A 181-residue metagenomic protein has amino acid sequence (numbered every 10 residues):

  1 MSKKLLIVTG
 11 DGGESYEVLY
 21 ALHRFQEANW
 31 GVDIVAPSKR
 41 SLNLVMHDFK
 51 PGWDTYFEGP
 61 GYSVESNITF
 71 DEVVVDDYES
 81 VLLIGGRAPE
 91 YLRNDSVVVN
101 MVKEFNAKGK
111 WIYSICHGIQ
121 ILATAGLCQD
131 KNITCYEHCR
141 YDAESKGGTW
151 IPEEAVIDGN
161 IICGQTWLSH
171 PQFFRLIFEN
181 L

Functional and structural regions predicted by a protein language model:
M1-I112, I121-N132, R140-L181: Extended, subdomain-level signal for the structured scaffold at the beginning of enzyme domains
C116: Catalytic nucleophile serine of serine hydrolases, specifically the conserved "nucleophile elbow" pentapeptide
